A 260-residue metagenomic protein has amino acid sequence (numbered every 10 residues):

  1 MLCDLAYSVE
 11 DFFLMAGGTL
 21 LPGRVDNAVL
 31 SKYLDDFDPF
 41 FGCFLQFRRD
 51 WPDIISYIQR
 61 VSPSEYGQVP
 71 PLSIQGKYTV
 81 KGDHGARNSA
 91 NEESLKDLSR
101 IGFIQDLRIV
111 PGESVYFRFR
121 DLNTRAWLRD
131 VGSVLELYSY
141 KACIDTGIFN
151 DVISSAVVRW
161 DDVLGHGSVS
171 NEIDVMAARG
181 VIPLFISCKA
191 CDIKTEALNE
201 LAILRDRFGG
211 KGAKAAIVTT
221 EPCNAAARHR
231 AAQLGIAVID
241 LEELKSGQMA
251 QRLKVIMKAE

Functional and structural regions predicted by a protein language model:
L2-E260: Intrinsically disordered, low-complexity Ser/Thr/Pro/Gly-rich regulatory segments
